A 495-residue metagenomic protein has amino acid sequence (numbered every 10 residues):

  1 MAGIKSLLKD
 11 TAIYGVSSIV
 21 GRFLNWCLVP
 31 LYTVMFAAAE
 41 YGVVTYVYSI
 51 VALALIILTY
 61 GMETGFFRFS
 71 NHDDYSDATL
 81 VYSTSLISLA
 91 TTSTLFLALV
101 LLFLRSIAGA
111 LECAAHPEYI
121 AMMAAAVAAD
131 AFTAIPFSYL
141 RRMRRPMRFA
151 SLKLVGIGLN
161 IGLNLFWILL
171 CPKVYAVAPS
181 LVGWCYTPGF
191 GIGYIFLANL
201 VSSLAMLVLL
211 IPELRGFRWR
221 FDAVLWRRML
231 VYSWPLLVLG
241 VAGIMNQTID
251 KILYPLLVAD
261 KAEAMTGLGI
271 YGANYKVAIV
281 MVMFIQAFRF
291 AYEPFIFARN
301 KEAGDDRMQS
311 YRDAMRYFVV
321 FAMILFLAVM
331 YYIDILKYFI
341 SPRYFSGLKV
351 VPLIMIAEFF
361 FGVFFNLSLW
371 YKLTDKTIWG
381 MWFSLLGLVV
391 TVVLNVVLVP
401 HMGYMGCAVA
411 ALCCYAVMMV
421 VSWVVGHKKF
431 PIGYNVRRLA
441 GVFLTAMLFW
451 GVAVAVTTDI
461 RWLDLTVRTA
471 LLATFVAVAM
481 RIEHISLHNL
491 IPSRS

Functional and structural regions predicted by a protein language model:
M1-G3, L7, Y175-Y194, L207-Q247 (+4 more regions): Interhelical loop/hinge segments that connect adjacent transmembrane helices in multipass membrane
M1-W26, Y75, T79-S83, A223-L239 (+3 more regions): N-terminal membrane topogenesis motif
G3-T64, T92-L104, A126, N160-I161 (+1 more regions): Signature of the first transmembrane helix
D10-N25, I195-L210, L214, A223-A298 (+2 more regions): Transmembrane helical elements of multi-pass membrane transporters/channels
L58-D74, N274-R316, W370-L373: Helix-loop junctions and terminal segments of transmembrane helices in multi-pass membrane transport/translocation
L104-M123, M265, R312, V329-F359: Interfacial segments at transmembrane-helix termini and the short loops linking adjacent helices
A121, A150-R215, L239, L385-V390 (+2 more regions): Hydrophobic alpha-helical transmembrane segments
F290, A453-S495: Membrane-proximal transmembrane or re-entrant/amphipathic helices at the cytosolic face
